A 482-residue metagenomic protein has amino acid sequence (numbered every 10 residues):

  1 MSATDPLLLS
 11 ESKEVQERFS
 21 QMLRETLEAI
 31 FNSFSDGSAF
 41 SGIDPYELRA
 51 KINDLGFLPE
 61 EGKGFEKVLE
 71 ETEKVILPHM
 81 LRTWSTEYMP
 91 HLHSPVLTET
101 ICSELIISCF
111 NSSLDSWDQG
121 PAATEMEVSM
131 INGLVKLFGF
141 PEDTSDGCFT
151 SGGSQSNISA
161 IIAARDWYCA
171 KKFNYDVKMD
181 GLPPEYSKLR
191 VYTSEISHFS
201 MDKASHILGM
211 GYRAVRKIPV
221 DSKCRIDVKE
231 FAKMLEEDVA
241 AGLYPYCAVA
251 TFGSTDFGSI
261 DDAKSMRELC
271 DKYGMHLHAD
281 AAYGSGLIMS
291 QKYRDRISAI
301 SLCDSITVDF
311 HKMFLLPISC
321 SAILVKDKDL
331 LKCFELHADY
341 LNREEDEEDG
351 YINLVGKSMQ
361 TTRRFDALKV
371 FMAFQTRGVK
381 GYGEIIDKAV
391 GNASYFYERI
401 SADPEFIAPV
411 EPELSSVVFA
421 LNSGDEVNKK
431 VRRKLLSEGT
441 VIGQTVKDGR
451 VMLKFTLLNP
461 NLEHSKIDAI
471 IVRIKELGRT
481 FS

Functional and structural regions predicted by a protein language model:
S2-T144, T456, L462, R473-I474: N-terminal entrance/gating region of PLP-dependent enzymes' catalytic architecture
I101, A122, S156, A163-K332: Conserved PLP-enzyme active-site core in the AAT-like
L134-D166, R216-P219: Short loop-beta-helix segment that forms the pyridoxal 5′-phosphate
D143-T144, Y186, V410-S415, V446-M452: Short Gly/Ser/Thr- and Asp/Glu-enriched loop/turn motifs at secondary-structure junctions
S254, Y273, S298-S401: Active-site C-terminal subdomain of aminotransferase-like
Y273, K447-S482: PLP-dependent enzyme catalytic core of the Aspartate aminotransferase-like
I407-K434: Conserved PLP-binding catalytic core of the aspartate aminotransferase-like
